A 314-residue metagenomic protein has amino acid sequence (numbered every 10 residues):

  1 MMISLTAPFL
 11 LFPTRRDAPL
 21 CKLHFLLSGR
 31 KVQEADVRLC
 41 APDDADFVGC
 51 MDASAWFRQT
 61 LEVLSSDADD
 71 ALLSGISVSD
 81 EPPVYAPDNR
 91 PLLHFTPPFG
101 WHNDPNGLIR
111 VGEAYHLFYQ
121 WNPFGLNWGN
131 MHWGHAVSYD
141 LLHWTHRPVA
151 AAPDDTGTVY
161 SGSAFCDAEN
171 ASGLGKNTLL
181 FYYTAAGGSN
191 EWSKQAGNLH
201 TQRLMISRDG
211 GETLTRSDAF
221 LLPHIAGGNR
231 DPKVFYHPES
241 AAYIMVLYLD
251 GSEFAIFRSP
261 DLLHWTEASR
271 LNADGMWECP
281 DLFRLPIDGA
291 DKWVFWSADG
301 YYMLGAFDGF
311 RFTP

Functional and structural regions predicted by a protein language model:
M1-P232, Y236-P280, R284-P314: Beta-rich carbohydrate-recognition and catalytic domains
